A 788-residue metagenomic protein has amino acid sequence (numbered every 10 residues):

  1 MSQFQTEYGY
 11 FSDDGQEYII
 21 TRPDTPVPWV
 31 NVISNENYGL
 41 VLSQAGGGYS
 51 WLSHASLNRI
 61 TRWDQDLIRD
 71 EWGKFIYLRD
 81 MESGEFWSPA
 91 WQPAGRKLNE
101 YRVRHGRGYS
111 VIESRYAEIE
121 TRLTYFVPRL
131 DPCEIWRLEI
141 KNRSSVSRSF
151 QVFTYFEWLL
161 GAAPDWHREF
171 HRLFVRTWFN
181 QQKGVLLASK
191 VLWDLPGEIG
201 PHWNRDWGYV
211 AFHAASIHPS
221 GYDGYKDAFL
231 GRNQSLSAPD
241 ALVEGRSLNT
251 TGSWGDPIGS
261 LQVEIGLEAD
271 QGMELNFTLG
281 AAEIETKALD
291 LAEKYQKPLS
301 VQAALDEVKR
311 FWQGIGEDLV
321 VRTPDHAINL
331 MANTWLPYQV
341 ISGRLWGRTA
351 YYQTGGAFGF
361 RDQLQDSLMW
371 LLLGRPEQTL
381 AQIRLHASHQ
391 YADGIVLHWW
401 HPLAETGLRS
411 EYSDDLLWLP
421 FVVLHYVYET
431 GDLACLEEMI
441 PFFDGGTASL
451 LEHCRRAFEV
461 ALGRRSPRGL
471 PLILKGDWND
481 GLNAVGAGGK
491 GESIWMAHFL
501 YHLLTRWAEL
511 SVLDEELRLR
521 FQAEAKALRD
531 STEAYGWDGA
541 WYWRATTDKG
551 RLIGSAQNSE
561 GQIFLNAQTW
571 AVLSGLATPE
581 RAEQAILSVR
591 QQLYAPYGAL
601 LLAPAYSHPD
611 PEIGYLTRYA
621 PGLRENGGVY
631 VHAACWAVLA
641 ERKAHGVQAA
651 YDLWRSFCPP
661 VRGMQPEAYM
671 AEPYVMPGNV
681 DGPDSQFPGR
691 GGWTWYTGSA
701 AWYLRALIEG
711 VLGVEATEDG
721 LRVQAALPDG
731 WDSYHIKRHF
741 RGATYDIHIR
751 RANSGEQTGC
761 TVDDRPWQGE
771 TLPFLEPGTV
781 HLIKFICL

Functional and structural regions predicted by a protein language model:
M1-R361, G374-L385, H425-T430, G598-Y619 (+6 more regions): Anionic coordination/interaction segments
Y77, D362-Q363, W370-L470, S493-A497 (+7 more regions): Aromatic-rich carbohydrate-recognition surfaces in CAZymes
G108, D480, G486-H502: Hydrophobic, small-residue-rich alpha-helical packing segments that form membrane-like cores
R129-I135, E139-F156, P196, F212-K226 (+7 more regions): Beta-rich accessory regions
Y155, F170, L397-H398, F499-L616 (+2 more regions): Catalytic cores of carbohydrate-active enzymes
D290-Q296, A303, E307, M331 (+5 more regions): Extended, well-ordered alpha-helical scaffold segments
Y352-A357, R361, V396-D415, F443-G445 (+4 more regions): Carbohydrate-binding/catalytic loop surfaces
A599-L623, V723, L727-G742: Generic long, charged, amphipathic alpha-helical segments
